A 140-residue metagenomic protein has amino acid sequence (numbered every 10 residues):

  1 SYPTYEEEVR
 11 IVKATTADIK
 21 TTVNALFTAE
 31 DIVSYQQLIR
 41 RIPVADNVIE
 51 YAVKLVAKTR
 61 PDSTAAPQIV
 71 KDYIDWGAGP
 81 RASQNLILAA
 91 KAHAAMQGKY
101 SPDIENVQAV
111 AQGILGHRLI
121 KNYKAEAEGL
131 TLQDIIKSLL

Functional and structural regions predicted by a protein language model:
S1-I69, M96-Y100, I104, A125-A127: Conserved C-terminal "switch" segment of AAA+ ATPases
P61-L140: C-terminal engagement/docking regions of AAA+ P-loop ATPases
